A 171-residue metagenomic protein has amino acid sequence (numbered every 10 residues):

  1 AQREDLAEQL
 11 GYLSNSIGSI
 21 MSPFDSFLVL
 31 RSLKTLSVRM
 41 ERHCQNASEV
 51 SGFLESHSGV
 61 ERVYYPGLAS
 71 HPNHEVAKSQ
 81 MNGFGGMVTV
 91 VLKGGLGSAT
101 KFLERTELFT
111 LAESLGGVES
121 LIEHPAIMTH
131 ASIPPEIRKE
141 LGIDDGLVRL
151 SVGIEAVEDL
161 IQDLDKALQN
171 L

Functional and structural regions predicted by a protein language model:
A1-M87, V91-L121: Active-site C-terminal subdomain of aminotransferase-like
R39, E104, S120-L171: PLP-dependent enzyme catalytic core of the Aspartate aminotransferase-like
